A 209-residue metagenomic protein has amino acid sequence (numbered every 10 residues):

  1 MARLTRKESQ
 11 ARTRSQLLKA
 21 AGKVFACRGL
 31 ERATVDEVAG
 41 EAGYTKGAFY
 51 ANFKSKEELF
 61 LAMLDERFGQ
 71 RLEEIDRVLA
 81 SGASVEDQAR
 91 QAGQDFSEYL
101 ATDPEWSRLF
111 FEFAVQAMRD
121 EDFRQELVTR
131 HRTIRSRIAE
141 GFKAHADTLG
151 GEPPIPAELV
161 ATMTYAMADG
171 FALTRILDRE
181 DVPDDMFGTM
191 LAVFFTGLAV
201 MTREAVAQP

Functional and structural regions predicted by a protein language model:
M1-R28, R32-Y44, E57-E58: Basic, helix-initiating cap at the start of DNA-binding domains
R6, F25, T34-V35, K46 (+5 more regions): Amphipathic alpha-helical segments enriched in hydrophobic/aromatic and basic residues that form the DNA-contacting
Q10, L18, L64, F68 (+3 more regions): Amphipathic, non-transmembrane alpha-helical scaffold segments
T13, K56, R67, R71 (+4 more regions): Hydrophobic/aromatic residues within well-ordered alpha-helical segments
A62, D76-W106, E152-P153, A157-T164: Hydrophobic alpha-helical connector segments
Q88-A89, A101-Q125: Amphipathic alpha-helical segments used for helix-helix packing
R124-V128, H145-P209: Hydrophobic/aromatic-rich alpha-helical bundle segments in the mid-to-C-terminal region
